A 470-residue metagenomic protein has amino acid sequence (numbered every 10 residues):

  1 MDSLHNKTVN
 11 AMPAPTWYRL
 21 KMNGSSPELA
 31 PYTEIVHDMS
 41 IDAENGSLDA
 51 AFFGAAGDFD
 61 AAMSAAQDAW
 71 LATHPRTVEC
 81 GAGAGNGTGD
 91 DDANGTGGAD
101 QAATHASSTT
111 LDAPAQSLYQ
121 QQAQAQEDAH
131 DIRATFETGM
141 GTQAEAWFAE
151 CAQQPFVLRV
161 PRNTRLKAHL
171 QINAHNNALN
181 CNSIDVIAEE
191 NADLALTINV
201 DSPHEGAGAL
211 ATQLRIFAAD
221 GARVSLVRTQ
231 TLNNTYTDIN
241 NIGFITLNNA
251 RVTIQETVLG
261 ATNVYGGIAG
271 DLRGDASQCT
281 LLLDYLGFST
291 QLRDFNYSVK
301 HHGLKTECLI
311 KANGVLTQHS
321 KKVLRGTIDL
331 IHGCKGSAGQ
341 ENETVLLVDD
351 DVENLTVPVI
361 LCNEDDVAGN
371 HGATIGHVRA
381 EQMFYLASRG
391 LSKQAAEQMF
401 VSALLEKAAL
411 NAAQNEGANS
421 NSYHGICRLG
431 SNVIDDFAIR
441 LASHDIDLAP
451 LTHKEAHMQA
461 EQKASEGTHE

Functional and structural regions predicted by a protein language model:
M1-R223, N234: Short, low-to-moderate order helix/coil transition modules at the start of elongated helical scaffolds
S107, Q124, A134-F384, S388-L391 (+3 more regions): Conserved beta-strand/loop scaffold segments within soluble protein domains that form the structured core and edges
